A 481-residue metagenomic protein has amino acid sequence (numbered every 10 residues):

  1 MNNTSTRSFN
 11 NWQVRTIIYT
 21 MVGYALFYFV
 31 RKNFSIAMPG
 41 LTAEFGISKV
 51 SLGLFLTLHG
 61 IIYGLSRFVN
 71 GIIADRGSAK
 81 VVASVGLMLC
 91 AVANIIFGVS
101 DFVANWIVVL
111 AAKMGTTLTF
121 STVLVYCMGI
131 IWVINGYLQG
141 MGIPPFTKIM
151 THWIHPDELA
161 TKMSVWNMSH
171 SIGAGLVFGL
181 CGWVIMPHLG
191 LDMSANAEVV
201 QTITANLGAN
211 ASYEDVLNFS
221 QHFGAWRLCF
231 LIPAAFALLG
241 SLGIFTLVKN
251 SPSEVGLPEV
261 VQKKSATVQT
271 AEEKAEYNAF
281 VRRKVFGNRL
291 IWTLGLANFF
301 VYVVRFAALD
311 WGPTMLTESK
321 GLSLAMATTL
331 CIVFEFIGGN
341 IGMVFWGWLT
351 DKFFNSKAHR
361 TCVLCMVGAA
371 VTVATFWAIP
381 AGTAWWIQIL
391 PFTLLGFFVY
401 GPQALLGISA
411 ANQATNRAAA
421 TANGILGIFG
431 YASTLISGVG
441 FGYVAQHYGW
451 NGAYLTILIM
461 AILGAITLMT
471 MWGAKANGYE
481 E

Functional and structural regions predicted by a protein language model:
N2-N10, E254-T293: Juxtamembrane intracellular "pre-TM" segments in multi-pass secondary transporters
K32, G60-F68, G140, A174-G175 (+2 more regions): Residue-level signature of mid-helix packing/kink "hotspots" within the transmembrane helices of 12-pass Major
F34-M38, C181, N288-V344, Q403 (+1 more regions): Extracytoplasmic gate region of multi-pass secondary transporters
R76-L87, D351-M366: Cytoplasmic membrane-interface "Motif A"-like loop-to-helix N-cap segments of 12-TM Major Facilitator Superfamily
M88-S121, V367-A381: C-terminal ends and interior cores of transmembrane alpha-helices in multi-pass membrane transporters/permeases
I131-S169: Cytoplasmic helix-loop-helix junction between adjacent transmembrane helices in 12-TM secondary transporters
W166-P252: Helix-loop-helix hairpin linking two adjacent transmembrane segments in secondary transporters
S356-L406: C-terminal transmembrane helical hairpin of 12-TM major facilitator-type secondary transporters
